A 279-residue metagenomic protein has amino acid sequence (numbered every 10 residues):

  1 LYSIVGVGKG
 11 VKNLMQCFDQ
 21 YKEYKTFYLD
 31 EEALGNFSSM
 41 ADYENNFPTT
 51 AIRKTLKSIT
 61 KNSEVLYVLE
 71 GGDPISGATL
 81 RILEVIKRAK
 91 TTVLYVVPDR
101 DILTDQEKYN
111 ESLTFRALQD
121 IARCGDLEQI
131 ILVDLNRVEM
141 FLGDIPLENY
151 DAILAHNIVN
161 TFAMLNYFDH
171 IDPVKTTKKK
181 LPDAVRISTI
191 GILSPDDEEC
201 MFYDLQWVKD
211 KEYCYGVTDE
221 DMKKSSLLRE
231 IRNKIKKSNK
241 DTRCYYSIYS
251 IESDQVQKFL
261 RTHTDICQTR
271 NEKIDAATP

Functional and structural regions predicted by a protein language model:
L1-P279: Tubulin/FtsZ superfamily GTPase core signature
